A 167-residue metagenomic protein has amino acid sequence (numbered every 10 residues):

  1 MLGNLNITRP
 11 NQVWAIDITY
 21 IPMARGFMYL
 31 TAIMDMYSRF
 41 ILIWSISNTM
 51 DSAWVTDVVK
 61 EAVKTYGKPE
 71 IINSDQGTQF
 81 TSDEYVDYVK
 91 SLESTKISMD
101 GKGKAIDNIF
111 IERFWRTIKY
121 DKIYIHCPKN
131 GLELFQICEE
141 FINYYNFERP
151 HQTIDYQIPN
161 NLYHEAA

Functional and structural regions predicted by a protein language model:
M1-A32, T56-D57, T65, P69: Mobile-element integrase/transposase regions, centering on the N-terminal DNA-binding/Zn-coordinating module
M1-P10, K104, I158-A167: Basic, flexible linker segments flanking DNA-binding modules in nucleic acid-interacting mobile-element proteins
D35-M36, I46-D51: A short acidic/small-residue loop/turn micro-motif
F40-I41: Hydrophobic "anchor" residues
M50-A62: A short, polar/charged loop-to-alpha-helix boundary motif
Y66-S82, G101-G103, D155-P159: Acidic/histidine-rich, metal-coordinating catalytic segments
I72-Q76, L92-F110, C127-G131: RNase H-like polynucleotidyl transferase catalytic core
D83, K90, T117-A167: C-terminal domain-tail junction helix/linker
